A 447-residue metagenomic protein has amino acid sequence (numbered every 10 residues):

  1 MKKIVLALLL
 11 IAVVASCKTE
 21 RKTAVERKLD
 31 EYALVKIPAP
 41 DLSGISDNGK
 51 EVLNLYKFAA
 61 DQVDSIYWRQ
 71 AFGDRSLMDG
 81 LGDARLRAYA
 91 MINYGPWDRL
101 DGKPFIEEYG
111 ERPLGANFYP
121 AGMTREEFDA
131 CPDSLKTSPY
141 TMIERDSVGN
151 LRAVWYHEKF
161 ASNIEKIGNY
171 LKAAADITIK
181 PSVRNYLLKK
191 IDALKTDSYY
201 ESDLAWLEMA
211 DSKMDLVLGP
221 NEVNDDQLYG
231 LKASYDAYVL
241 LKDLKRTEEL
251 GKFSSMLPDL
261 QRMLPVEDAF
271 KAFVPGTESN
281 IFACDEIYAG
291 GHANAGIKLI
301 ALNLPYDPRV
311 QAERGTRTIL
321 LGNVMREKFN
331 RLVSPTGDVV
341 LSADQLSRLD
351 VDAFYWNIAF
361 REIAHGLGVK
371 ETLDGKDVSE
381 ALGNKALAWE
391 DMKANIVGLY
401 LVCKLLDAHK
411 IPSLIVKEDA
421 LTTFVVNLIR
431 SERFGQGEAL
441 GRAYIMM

Functional and structural regions predicted by a protein language model:
M1-I4, K18: Positively charged n-region of N-terminal signal peptides that target proteins for export
V13-S16: C-terminal motif of bacterial Sec signal peptides marking the signal peptidase cleavage site
R21-L187: N-terminal helix-rich structural modules
S46, A353-K370, A394, L399: Active-site recognition of the HExxH zinc-binding catalytic motif
Y156-L346, D350: Contiguous, non-catalytic segments that form substrate-binding/exosite surfaces or channel walls
K180, L387-K404: An active-site-proximal "capping" alpha-helix that borders the catalytic cofactor pocket
V369-M392: Post-HEXXH active-site segment of zinc metalloproteases
L399-M447: Long, well-structured alpha-helical subdomains associated with metal-dependent extracellular/ecto-lumenal hydrolases
